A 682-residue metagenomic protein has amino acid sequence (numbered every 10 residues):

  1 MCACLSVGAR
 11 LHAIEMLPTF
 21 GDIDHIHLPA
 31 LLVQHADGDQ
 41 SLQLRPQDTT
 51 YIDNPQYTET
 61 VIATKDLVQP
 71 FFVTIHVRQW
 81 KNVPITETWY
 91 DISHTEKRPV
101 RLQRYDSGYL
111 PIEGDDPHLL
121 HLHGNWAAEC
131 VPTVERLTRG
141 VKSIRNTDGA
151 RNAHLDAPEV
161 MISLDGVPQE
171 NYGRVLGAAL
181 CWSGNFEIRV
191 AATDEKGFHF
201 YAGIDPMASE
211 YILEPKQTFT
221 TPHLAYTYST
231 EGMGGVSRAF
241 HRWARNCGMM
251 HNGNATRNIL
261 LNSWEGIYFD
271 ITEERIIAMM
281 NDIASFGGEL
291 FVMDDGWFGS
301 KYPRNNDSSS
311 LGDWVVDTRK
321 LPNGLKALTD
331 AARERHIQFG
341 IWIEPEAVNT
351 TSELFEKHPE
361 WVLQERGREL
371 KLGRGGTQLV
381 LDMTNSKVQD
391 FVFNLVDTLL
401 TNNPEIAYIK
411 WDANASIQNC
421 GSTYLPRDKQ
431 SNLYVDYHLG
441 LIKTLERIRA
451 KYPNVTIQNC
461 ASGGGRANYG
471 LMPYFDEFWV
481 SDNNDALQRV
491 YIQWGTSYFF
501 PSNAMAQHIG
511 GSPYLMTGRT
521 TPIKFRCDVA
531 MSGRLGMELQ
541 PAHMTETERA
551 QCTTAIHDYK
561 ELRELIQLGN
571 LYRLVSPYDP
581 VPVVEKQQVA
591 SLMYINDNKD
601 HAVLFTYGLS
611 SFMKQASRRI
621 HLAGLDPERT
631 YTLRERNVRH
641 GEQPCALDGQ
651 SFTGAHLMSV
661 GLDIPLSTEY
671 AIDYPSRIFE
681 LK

Functional and structural regions predicted by a protein language model:
M1-A191, M207, T630-D648: Polysaccharide-binding surfaces and accessory modules of carbohydrate-active proteins
V33, D39-L42, Y211-T230, D673-L681: Short Pro-Gly-centered flexible turn/kink motifs
Y90, K216, L261, F291 (+6 more regions): Conserved, mostly hydrophobic/aromatic
K97-P99, W182-A244: Extended acidic/polar, glycine-enriched regions that form or flank non-catalytic beta-rich accessory modules
P158-I162, E170, P580-P627: Carbohydrate-binding surface patches
G248, N252-N394, N403, A407-Y408: Aromatic-lined carbohydrate-binding/catalytic grooves of carbohydrate-active enzymes
D317-G324, E334, E356-H358, V362-K524 (+1 more regions): Active-site neighborhood of glycoside hydrolase catalytic domains
S610-K682: C-terminal beta-sandwich/jelly-roll accessory domains of carbohydrate-active enzymes
